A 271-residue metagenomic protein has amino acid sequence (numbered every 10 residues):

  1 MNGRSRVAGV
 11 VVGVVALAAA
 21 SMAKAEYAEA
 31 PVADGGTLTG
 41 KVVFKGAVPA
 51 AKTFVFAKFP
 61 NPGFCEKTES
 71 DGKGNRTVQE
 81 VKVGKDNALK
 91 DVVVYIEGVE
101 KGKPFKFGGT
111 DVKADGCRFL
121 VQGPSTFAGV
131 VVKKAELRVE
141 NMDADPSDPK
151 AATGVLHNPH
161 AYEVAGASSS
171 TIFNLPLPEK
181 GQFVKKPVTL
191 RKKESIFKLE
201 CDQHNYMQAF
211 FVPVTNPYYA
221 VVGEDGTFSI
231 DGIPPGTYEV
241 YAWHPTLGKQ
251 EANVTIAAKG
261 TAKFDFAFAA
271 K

Functional and structural regions predicted by a protein language model:
M1-V11: Bacterial N-terminal signal peptides that target proteins for export
G9-A19: Bacterial N-terminal signal peptides
A20-K24: Domain-scale selection of a single, long terminal region that carries the protein's primary operational module
A25-K271: Extracytoplasmic copper-binding redox domains, predominantly the cupredoxin/blue-copper superfamily
